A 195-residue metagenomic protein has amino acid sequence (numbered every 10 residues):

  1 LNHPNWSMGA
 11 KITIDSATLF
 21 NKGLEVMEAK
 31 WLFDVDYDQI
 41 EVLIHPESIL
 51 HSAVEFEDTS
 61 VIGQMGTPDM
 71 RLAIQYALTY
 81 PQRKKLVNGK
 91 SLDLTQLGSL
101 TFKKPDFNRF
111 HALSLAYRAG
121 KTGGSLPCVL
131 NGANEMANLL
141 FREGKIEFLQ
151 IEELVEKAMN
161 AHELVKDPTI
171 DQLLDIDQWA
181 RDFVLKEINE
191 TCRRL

Functional and structural regions predicted by a protein language model:
L1-L195: Catalytic, metal-anchored helix/loop core of enzyme active sites in primary metabolism
